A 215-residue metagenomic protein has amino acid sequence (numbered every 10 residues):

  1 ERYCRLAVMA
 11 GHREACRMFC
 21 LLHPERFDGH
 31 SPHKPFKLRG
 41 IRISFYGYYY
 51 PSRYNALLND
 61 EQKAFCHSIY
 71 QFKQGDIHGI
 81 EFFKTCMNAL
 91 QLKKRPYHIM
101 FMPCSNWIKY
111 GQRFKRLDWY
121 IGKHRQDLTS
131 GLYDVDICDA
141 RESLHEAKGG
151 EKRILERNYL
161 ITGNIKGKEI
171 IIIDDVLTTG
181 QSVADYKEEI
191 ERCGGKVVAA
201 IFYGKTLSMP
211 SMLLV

Functional and structural regions predicted by a protein language model:
R5, G11-R17, L21-K37, L57 (+1 more regions): PRPP-dependent phosphoribosyltransferase catalytic core
C16-H98, D136-E169, T206: Active-site-facing substrate-recognition patch
H98, G131, I171, V198-I201: A structural signal for isolated positions on well-ordered beta-strands in alpha/beta enzyme cores
C104-R113: Glycine-rich phosphate-binding loops at beta-strand->alpha-helix junctions
R113-W119: Charged helix-capping and loop-helix junction motifs
K123-S143: Histidine/lysine/aspartate-rich catalytic loop segments that bind and position anionic ligands
I172-Y186: A phosphate-binding catalytic loop at a beta-strand-loop-alpha-helix junction that coordinates phosphoryl groups
